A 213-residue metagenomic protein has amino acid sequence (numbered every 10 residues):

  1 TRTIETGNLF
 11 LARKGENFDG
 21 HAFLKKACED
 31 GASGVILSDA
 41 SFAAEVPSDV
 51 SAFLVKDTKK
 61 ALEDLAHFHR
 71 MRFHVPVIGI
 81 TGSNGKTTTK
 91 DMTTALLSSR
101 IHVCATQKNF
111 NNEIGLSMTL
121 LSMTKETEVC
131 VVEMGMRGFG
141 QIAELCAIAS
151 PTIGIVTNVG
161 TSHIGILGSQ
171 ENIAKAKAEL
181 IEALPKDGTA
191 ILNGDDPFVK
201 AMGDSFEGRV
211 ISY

Functional and structural regions predicted by a protein language model:
T1-D64: N-terminal leader/targeting and accessory segments in enzymes
F10, H21-F23, F68-H69, F110 (+1 more regions): Aromatic side chains
A32-S38, T189-N193, R209-Y213: Short, hydrophobic beta-strand segments that form beta-sheet elements in well-ordered domains
S51, H102, R209-I211: Conserved beta-strand segments of alpha/beta enzyme cores
K56, Q107, Y213: Residues at the C-termini of beta-strands that transition into short coil/loop
K60-G194, F198-F206: Phosphate-binding loop of NTP-binding sites
